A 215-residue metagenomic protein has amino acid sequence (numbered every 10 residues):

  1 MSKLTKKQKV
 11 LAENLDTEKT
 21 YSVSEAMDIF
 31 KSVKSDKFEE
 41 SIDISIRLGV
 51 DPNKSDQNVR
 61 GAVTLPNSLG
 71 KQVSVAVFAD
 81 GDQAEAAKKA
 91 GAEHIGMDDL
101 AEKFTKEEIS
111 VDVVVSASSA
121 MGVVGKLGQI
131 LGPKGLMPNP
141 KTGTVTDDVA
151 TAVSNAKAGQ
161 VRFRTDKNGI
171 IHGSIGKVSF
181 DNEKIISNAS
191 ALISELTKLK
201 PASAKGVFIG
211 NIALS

Functional and structural regions predicted by a protein language model:
S2-D16: Generic N-terminal amphipathic, Lys/Arg-enriched alpha-helix
A12-L15, K19, M27-K37, P52 (+3 more regions): Structural signal for hydrophobic packing residues in well-ordered secondary-structure cores of soluble enzyme domains
Y21-Q83, K106: Translation machinery proteins
A26, A87, G132, L214: Residue-level signature of catalytic and energy-coupling elements of molecular machines, predominantly ATP/GTP-dependent
F38-I42, L199-N211: Flexible, glycine/charged-enriched surface loops at secondary-structure junctions
L69-K71, G81, D166-G169, K205-F208: Short flexible coil/turn linkers enriched for glycine and charged/polar residues that connect secondary-structure
V73-A92, D98-L100: Ordered, amphipathic secondary-structure segments that act as subunit-interaction surfaces in large macromolecular
A92-K200: Long, charge-patterned amphipathic alpha-helical coiled-coil/hairpin "stalk" segments used as oligomerization
